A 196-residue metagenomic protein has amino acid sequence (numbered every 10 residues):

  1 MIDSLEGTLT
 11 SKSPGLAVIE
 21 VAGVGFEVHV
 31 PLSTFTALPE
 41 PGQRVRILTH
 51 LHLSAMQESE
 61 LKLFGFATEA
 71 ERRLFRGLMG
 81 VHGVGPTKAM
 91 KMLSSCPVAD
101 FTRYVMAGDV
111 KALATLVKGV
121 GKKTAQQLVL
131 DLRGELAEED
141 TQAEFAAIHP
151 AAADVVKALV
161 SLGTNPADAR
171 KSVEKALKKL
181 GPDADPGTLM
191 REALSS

Functional and structural regions predicted by a protein language model:
M1-G80, D183-S196: Structure-specific DNA junction-binding interface
G7, L132, L159: A residue-level signal for conserved active-site and pocket-lining positions in enzyme catalytic cores
L61-F66, P86-V105, Q127-D140: Amphipathic, charged-and-aliphatic alpha-helical interface segments that function as noncatalytic docking
R73-G77, K88, D109-L113, A151-A158 (+1 more regions): A general alpha-helix detector
L78, L93, F101-M106, L113-A114 (+1 more regions): A short amphipathic alpha-helix within small helical-bundle interaction modules
R103-Y104, T141-S196: Low-complexity, acidic/Ser/Thr- and charged residue-rich accessory regions of DNA metabolism proteins
